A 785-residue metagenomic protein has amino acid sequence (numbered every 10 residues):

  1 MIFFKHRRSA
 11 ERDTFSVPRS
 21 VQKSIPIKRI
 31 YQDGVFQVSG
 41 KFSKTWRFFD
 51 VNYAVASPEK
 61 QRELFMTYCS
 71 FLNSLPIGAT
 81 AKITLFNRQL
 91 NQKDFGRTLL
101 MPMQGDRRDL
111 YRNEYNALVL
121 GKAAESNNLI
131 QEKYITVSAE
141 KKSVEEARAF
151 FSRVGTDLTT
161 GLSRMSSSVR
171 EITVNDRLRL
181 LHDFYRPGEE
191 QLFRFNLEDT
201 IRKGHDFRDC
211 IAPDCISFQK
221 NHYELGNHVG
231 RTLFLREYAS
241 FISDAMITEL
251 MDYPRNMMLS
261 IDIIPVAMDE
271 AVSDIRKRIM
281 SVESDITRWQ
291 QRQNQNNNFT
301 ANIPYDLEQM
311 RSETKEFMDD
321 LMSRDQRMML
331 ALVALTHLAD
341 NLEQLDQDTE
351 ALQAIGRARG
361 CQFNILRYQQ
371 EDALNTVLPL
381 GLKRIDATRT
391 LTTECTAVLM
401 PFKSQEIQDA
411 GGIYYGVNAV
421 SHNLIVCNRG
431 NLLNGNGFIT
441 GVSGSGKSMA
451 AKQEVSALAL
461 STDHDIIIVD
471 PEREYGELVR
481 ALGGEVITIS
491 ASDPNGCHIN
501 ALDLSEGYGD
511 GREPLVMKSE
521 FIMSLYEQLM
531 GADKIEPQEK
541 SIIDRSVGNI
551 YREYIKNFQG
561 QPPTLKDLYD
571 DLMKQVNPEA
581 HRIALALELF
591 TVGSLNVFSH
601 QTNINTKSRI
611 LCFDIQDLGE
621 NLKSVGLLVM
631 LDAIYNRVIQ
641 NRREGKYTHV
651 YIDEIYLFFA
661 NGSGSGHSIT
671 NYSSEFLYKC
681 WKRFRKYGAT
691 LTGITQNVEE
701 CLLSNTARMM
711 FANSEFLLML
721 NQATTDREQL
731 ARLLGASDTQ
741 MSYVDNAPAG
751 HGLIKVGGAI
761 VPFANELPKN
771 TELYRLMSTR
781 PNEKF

Functional and structural regions predicted by a protein language model:
M1-F402: Extended, folded cores of ATP/NTP-driven motor/assembly subunits in large transport and secretion machines
V51, P58-I77, R88, M251 (+10 more regions): P-loop NTPase motor domains
N431, S443: The conserved Walker
I439: Hydrophobic anchor at the beta1->P-loop junction of P-loop NTPases
K447: Conserved lysine of the Walker
A450: Hydrophobic positions on the alpha1 helix immediately C-terminal to the Walker A/P-loop
A457-I467: Post-Walker A helix-loop "phosphate-sensing" segment adjacent to the P-loop in P-loop NTPases
T488-D493, F716-T725: Conserved AAA+ ATPase "SRH/arginine-finger" region at the nucleotide-binding site
